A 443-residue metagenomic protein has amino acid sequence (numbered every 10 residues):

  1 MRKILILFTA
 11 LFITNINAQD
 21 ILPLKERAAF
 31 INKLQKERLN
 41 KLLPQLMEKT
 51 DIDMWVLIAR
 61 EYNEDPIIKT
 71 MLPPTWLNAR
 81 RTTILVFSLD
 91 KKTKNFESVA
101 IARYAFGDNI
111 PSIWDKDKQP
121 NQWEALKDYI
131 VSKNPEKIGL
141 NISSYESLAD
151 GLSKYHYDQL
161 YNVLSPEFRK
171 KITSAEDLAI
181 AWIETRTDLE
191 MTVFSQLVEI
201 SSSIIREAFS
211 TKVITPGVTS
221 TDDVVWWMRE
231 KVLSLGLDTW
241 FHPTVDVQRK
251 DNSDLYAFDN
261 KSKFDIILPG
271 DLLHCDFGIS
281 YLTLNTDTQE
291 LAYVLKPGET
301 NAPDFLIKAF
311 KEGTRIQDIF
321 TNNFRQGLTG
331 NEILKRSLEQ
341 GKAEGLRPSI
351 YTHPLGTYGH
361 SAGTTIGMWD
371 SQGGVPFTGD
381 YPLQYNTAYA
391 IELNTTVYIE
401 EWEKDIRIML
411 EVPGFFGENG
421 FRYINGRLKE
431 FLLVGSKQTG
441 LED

Functional and structural regions predicted by a protein language model:
I4-I13: Sec-dependent N-terminal signal peptides
N15-N17: Short, intrinsically disordered, charge-balanced linker/junction segments flanking boundaries in proteins
Q19-D443: Active-site neighborhoods and metal-handling regions in enzymes and metal-associated proteins
